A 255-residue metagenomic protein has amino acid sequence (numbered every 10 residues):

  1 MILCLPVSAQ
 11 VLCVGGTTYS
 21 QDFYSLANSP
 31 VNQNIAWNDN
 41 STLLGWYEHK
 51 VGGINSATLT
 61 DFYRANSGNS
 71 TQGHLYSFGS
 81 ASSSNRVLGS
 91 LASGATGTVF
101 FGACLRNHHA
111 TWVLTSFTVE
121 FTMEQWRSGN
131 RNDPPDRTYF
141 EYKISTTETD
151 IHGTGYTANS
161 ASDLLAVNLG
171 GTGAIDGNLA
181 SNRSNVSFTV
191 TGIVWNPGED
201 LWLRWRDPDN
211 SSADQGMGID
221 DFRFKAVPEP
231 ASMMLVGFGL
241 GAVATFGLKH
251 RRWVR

Functional and structural regions predicted by a protein language model:
M1-Q10, M234, G241, W253-R255: Sec-dependent, cleavable N-terminal signal peptides
P6-L26, P230: Boundary/junction segments of secreted and surface-exposed precursor proteins
S29-I35: Short, solvent-exposed loop/turn elements at domain surfaces
L44-W112: Surface-exposed, low-complexity/disordered Ser/Thr/Gly/Pro/Asn-rich loops and linkers
A95-G97, L105, H109-L114, M123-E124 (+2 more regions): Terminal, low-complexity interaction segments
N130-Y139: Short coil-to-beta strand junction motifs in C2/discoidin
E229-L248: A short, hydrophobic C-terminal helix/tail in secreted or cell-surface proteins
